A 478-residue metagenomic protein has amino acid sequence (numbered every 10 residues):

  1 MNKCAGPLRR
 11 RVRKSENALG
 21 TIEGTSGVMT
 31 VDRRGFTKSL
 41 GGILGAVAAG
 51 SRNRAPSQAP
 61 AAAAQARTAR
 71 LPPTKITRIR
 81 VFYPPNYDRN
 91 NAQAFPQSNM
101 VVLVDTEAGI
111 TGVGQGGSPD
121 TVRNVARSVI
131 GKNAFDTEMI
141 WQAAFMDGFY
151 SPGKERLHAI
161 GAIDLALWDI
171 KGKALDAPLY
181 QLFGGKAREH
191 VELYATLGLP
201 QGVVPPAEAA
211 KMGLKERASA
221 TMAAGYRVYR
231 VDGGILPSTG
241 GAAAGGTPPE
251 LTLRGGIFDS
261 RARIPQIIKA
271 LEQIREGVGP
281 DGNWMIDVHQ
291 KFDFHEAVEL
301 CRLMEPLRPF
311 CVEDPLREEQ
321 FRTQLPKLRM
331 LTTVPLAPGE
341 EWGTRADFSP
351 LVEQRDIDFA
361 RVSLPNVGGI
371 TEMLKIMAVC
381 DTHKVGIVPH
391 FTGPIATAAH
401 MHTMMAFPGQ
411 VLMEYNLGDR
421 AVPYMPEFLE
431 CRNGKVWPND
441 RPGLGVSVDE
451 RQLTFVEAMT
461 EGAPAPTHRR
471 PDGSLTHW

Functional and structural regions predicted by a protein language model:
M1-D32: N-terminal secretory signal peptides
T30-K38, G45-A66: N-terminal twin-arginine translocation
K38-G45, A69-P84, Q93-A94, I376 (+1 more regions): Flexible C-terminal active-site loop/helix
P73, D105-A177, Q181, T476-H477: Metal- or metallocofactor-binding catalytic centers and their adjacent structured scaffolds across diverse enzyme
G109, I163, D176, D287 (+5 more regions): Conserved, mostly hydrophobic/aromatic
N124, D136-M139, R302-R308, L316-G443 (+1 more regions): Shared catalytic-loop signature of beta/alpha-barrel
D164-V204, A224-R227: Glycine-rich, aromatic-flanked loop segments that form ligand/cofactor-binding clefts across common enzyme folds
H190, L197-L325: Metal-dependent enolase-superfamily TIM-barrel catalytic cores that perform enediolate-based chemistry
